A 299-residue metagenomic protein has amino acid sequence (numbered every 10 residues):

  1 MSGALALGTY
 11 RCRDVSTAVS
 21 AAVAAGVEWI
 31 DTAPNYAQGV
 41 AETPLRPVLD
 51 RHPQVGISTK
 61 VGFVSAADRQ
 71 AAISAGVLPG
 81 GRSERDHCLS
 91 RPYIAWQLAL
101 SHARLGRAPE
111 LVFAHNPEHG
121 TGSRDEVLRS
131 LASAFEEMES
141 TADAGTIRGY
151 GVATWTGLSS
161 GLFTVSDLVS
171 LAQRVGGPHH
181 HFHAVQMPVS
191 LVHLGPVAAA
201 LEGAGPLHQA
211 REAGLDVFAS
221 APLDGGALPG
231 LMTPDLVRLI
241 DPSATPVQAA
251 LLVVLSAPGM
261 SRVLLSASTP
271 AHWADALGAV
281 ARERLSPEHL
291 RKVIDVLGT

Functional and structural regions predicted by a protein language model:
M1-G80, R85, A95, A108 (+3 more regions): N-terminal binding-site loop/beta-alpha segment at the start of enzyme catalytic domains that lines or forms
A6-T9, D14-V15, P34-Q38, A99 (+3 more regions): Beta/alpha (TIM)-barrel catalytic core signal, keyed to glycine-rich beta->alpha loops juxtaposed to Asp/Glu that bind
H87-S90: Low-complexity, serine/threonine/proline-enriched polar segments
